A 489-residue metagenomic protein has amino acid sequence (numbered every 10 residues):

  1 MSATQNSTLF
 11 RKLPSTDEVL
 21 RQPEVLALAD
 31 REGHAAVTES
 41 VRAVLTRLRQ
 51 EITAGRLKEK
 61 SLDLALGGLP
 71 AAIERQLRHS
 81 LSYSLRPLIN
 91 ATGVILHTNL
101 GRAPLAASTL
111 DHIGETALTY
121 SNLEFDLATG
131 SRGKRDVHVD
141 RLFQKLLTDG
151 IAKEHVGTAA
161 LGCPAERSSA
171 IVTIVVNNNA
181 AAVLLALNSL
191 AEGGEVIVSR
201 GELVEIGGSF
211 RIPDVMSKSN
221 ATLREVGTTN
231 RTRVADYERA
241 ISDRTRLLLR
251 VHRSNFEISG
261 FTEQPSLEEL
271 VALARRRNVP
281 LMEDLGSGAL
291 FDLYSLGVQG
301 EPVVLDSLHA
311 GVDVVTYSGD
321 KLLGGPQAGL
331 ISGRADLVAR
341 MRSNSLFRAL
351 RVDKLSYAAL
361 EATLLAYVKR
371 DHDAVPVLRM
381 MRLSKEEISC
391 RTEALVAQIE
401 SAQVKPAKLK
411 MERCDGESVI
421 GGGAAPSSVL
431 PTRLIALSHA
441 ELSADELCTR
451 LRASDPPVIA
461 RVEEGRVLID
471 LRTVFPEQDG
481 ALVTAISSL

Functional and structural regions predicted by a protein language model:
S2-R78: Long amphipathic alpha-helical segments
L13-P14, I89-G93, L323-P326, L430 (+1 more regions): Short Gly/Ser/Thr- and Asp/Glu-enriched loop/turn motifs at secondary-structure junctions
V41, A91-T92, A103-A128: Glycine-rich phosphate-binding segment of PLP-dependent enzymes
G55-L105, D111-H112: Long amphipathic N-terminal alpha/beta scaffold segment
G130-G150, I171-A366, A485: Conserved PLP-enzyme active-site core in the AAT-like
A152-K153, T158-A160: Intrinsic, low-complexity polybasic segments
V198, S356-Y357, E361-G421: Conserved PLP-dependent catalytic core of the aminotransferase class-I/II
S389-E477, L482: Conserved C-terminal alpha-helix-loop-beta "cap" of PLP-dependent enzymes that closes/shapes the active-site mouth
